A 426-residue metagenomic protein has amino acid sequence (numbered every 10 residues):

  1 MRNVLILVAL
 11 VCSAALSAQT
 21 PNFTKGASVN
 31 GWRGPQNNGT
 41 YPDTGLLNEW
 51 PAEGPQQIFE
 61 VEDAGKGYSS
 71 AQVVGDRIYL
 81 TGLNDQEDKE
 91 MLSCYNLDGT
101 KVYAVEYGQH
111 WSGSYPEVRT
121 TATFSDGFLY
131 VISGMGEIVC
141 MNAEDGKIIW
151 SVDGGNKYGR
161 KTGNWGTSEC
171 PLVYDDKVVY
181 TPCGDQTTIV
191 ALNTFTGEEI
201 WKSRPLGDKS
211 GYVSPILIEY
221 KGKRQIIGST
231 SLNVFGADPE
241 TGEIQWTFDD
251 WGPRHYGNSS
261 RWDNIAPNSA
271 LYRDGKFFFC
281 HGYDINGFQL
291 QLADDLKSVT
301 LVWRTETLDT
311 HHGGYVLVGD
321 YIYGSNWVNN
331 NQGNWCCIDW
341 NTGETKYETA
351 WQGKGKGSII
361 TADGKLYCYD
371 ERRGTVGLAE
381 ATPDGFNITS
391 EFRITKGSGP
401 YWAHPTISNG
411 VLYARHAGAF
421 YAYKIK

Functional and structural regions predicted by a protein language model:
T20-Q56: Blade/loop signatures of beta-propeller domains
G34-N37, L83-D85, G134, C183-G184 (+5 more regions): Short loop/turn segments immediately following the C-termini of beta-strands
E60-Q72, E87-K89, A104-T123, S151-Y174 (+7 more regions): Extracytoplasmic beta-rich repeat domains
G75-D76, D126-G127, D175-D176, G222-R224 (+4 more regions): Short coil/turn segments that connect the beta-strands within blades of beta-propeller domains
E87-M91, T187-V190, G236-D238, D284-Q291 (+3 more regions): Structural motif
N96-T100, N142-D145, D153, N193-T196 (+5 more regions): Short loop/turn segments that connect beta-strands within beta-propeller blades
I285, L308-A381: Loop/turn-rich, solvent-exposed surfaces of beta-rich toroidal or solenoidal domains
R373-G374, S398-K426: Blade-level signature of beta-propeller repeat domains, shared across WD40, Kelch, NHL, RCC1 and BNR/Asp-box propellers
